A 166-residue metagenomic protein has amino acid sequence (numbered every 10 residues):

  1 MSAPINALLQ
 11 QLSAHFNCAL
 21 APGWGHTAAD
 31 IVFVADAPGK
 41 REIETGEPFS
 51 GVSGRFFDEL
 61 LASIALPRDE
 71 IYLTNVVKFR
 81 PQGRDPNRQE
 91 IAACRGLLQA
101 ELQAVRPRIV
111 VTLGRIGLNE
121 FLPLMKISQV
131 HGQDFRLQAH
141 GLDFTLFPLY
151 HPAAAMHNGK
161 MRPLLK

Functional and structural regions predicted by a protein language model:
M1-K166: A polyanion-binding, active-site-adjacent surface
